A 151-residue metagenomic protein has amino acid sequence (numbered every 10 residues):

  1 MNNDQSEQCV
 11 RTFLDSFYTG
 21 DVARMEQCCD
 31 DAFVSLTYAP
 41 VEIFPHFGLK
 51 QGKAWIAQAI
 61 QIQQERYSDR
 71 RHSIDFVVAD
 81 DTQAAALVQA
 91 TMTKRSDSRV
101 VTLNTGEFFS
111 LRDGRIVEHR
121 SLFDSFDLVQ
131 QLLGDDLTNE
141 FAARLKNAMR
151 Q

Functional and structural regions predicted by a protein language model:
M1-Q27, D31, N139-Q151: Short, low-complexity N-terminal intrinsically disordered segments enriched in polar/charged residues
N2-Q5, Q64-Q151: A beta-strand edge to alpha-helix "cap/lid" segment located at domain peripheries
Q5-S6, L36, I43, Q89: General secondary-structure edge motif
V10, L14-F17, C29, T37 (+3 more regions): Hydrophobic alpha-helical core bundles mediating ligand binding, dimerization, or RNAP-core interactions
V10-F13, R24-M25, C29, F33 (+5 more regions): Hydrophobic pocket/interface hotspot
R11-G20, I43-F47, Q63-R66, L87 (+1 more regions): Short, mixed-charge, low-aromatic patches
L14-F17, M25, V41-E42, G52-I56 (+4 more regions): Proteins with a high burden of low-complexity, intrinsically disordered sequence enriched in S/T/G/P/A and R, requiring
R24, D30-T82: A solvent-exposed, acidic/Ser-Thr-rich amphipathic alpha-helical stretch
